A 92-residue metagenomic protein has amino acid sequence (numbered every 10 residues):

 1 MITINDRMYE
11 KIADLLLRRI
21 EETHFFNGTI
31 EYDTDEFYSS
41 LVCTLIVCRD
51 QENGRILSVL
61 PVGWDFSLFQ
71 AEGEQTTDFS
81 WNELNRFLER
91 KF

Functional and structural regions predicted by a protein language model:
I2-I20, T29, I56-F92: Acidic, low-complexity intrinsically disordered segments
E22-L57: Amphipathic, interaction-prone secondary-structure segments
